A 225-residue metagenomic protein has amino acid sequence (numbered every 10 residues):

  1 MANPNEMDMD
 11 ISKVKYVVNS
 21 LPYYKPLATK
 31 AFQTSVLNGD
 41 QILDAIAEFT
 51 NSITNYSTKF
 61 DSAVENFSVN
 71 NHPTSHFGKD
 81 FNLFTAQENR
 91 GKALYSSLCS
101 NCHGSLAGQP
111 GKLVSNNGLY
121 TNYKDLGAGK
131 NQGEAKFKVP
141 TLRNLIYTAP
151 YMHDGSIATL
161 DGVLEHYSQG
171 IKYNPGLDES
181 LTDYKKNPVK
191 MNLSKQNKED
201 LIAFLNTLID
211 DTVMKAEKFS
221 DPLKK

Functional and structural regions predicted by a protein language model:
M1-K225: Periplasmic c-type cytochrome electron-transfer domains
